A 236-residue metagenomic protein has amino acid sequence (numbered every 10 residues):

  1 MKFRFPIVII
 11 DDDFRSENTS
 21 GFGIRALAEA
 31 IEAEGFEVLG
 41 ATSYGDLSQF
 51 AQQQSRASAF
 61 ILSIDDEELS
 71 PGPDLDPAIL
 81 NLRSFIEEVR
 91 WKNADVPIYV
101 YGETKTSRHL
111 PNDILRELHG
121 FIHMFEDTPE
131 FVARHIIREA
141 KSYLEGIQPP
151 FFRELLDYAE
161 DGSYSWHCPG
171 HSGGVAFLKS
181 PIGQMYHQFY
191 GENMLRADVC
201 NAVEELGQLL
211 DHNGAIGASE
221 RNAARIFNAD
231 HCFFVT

Functional and structural regions predicted by a protein language model:
F3-I31, G40, F60: Conserved acidic segment of CheY-like receiver
V8-D11, Y101, P169: Short hydrophobic segments within beta-strands
S20-R25, Y44-S48, R56-D95, S107-H109: Conserved phosphotransfer microenvironments
G35-S43: Short hydrophobic/Thr-rich beta-strand motif most characteristic of the beta2 strand and flanking loop of CheY-like
R56-A59, H119-H123, E130, D230: Conserved acidic residues
G72, V100-F121: Alpha4 helix (beta4-alpha4-beta5 surface) of REC/receiver domains from two-component response regulators
E130-Y190, L195-R196, N201: Terpene synthase/cyclase
N193-T236: Conserved N-terminal alpha-helix of the aminotransferase class I/II PLP-enzyme fold
